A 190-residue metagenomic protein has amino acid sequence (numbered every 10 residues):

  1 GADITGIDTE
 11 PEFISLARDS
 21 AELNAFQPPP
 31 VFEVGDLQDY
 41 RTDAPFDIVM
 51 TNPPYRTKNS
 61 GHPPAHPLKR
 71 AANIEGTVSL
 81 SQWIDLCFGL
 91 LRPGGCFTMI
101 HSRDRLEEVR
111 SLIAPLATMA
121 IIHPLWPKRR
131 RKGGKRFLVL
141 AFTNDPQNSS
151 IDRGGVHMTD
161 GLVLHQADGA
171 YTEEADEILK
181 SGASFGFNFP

Functional and structural regions predicted by a protein language model:
D3-D8: Conserved SAM-binding motif I beta-strand of class I
E10-E12: Conserved SAM/SAH-binding beta-strand->alpha-helix loop
A17-R18: Conserved SAM-binding loop
A25-L37: Conserved SAM-binding strand-loop segment of SAM-dependent methyltransferases
Q38-V49: A short acidic, Gly/Pro-enriched loop at the edge of an enzyme's catalytic core that lines a small-molecule cofactor
P53-Q82: Mobile active-site "lid"/loop adjacent to the S-adenosyl-L-methionine
G76-K128, G134: Conserved Class I SAM-dependent methyltransferase catalytic core
K132-P190: SAM/dcSAM-binding transferase cores
